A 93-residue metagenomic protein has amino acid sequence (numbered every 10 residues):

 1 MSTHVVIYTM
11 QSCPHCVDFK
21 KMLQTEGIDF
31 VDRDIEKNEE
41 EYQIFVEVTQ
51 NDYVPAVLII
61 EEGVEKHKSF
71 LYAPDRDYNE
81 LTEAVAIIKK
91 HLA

Functional and structural regions predicted by a protein language model:
M1-I28: Local sequence-structure signature of Cys/Sec-based thiol-disulfide redox active-site neighborhoods
S12, I35-N38, P74: Short beta->alpha junction loops/turns
K20-L23, E47, Y72: Short, glycine/charged-enriched secondary-structure capping and boundary segments
I35-Y53, L81-L92: Thioredoxin-like thiol-disulfide oxidoreductase module
I59-A93: Non-catalytic, surface beta->alpha helical segment in thiol-disulfide oxidoreductase systems
